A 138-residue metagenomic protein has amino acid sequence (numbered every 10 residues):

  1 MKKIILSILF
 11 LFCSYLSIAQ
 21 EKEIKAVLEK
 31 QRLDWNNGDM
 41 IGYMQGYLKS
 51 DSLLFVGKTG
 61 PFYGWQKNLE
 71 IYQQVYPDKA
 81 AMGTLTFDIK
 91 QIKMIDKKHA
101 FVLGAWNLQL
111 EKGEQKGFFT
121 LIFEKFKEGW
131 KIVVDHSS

Functional and structural regions predicted by a protein language model:
I4, I8-G46: Short, low-complexity N-terminal intrinsically disordered segments enriched in polar/charged residues
M40-M94: A solvent-exposed, acidic/Ser-Thr-rich amphipathic alpha-helical stretch
Y72, F87-K93, W106-L108, F118-E124: Hydrophobic/aromatic beta-strand elements that line small-molecule binding cavities or substrate pockets in beta-rich
K79-A80, L108-Q115: Short, cysteine-centered beta-strand-loop-beta hairpins and adjacent loop/turn segments enriched in charged/polar
K97-W106: A short hydrophobic beta-strand element
K116-S138: Short beta-strand edge/turn micro-motifs at domain boundaries
